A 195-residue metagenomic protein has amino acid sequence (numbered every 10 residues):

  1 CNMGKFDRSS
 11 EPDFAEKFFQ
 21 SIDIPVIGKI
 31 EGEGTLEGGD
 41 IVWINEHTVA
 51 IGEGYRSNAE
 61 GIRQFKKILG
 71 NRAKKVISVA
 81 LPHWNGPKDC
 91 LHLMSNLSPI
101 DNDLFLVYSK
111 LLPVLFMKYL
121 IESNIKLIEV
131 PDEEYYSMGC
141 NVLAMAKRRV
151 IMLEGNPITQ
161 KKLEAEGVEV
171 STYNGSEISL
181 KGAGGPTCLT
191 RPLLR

Functional and structural regions predicted by a protein language model:
C1-R195: The feature marks the mature, well-folded catalytic cores of soluble enzymes
